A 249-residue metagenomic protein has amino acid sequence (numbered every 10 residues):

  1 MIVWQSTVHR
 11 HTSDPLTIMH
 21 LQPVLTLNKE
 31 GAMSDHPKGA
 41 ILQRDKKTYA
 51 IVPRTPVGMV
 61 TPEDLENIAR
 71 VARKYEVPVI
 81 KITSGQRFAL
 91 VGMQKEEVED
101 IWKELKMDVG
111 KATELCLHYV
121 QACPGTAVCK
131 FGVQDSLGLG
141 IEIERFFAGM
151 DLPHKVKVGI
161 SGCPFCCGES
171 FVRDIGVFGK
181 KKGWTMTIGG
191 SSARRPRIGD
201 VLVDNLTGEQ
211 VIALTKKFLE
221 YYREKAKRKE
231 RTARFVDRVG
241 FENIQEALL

Functional and structural regions predicted by a protein language model:
S13-A32: Short, Lys/Arg-enriched N-terminal segments with co-localized hydrophobic residues within the first ~10-30 amino acids
L27, G31-D64: N-terminal basic/disordered segments at the start of proteins
A40-D45, E76-I82, S191-S192: Short, flexible, solvent-exposed loop/turn segments with mixed acidic/basic and small polar residues
I51-K181: Small-residue-enriched alpha-helical segments and adjacent helix-cap loops that form tight helix-helix packing
I160-F165, R234-E242: A glycine-rich phosphate-binding loop feature that marks nucleotide/adenosyl-phosphate handling sites
C166, F171-R231: Mobile "lid/hinge" segments at catalytic clefts and subdomain interfaces of large enzymes
